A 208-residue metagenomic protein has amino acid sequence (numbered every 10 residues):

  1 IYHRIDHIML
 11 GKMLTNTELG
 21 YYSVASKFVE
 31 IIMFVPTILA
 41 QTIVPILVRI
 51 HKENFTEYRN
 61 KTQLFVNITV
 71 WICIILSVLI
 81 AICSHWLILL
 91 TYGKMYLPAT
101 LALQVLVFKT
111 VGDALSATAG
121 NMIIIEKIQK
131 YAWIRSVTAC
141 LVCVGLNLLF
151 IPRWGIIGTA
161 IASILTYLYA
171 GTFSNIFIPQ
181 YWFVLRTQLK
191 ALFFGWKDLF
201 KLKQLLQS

Functional and structural regions predicted by a protein language model:
D6-I8, G20-P36, I68, Y167-Y169: Alpha-helical transmembrane segments of polytopic membrane transporters and translocases
M13-N16, I125-K127, R153: Helix-loop interface residues and adjacent transmembrane-helix termini in multi-pass membrane transporters, primarily
T17, T56, Q63, A81-V111: Interfacial segments at transmembrane-helix termini and the short loops linking adjacent helices
E18, W86-L89, P98-T100, V137-T172 (+2 more regions): Membrane-interface helix-loop junctions in multi-pass transport and translocation proteins
V29-F55, R59, G120-I125: Helix-loop junctions and terminal segments of transmembrane helices in multi-pass membrane transport/translocation
F55-S77: Membrane-water interface segments that mark the loop-to-transmembrane alpha-helix transition
Q104-R135: Membrane-interface junctions at transmembrane-helix termini in multi-pass inner-membrane proteins
A170, N175-S208: Membrane-proximal transmembrane or re-entrant/amphipathic helices at the cytosolic face
